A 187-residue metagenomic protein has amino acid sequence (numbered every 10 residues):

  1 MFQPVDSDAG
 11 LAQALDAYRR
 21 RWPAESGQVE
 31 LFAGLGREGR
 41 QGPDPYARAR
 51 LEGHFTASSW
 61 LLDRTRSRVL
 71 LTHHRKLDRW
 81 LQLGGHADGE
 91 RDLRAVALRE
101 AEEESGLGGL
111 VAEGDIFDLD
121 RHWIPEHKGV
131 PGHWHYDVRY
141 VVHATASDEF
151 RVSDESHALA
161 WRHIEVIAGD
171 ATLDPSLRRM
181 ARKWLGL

Functional and structural regions predicted by a protein language model:
M1-L31, S105: Predominantly extracellular/luminal regions of secreted and cell-surface proteins, especially disulfide-bonded
R19-S58: Acidic, metal-coordinating catalytic segment for phosphate/diphosphate chemistry, firing primarily on the Nudix
Q41, R50, R75, Q82 (+3 more regions): Residue-level signal for pocket-adjacent positions within structured domains
A47-Q82: N-terminal strand-loop-strand
D88-S176: Unchanged
T172-L187: Charged phosphate-binding loop/patch that engages nucleotide di/tri-phosphates or the phosphate backbone of nucleic
